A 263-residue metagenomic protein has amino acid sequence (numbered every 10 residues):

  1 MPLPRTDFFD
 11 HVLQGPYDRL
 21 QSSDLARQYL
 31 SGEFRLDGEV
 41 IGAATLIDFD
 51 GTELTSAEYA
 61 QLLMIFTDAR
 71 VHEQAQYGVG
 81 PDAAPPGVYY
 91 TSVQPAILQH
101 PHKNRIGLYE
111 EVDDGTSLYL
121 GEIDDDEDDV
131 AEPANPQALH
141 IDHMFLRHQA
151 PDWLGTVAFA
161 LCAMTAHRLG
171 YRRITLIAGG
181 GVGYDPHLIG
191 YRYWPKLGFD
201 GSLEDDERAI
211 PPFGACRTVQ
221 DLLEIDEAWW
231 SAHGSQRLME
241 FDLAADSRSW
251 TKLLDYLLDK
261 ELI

Functional and structural regions predicted by a protein language model:
P2-G87, V93, I97-N104, V112 (+1 more regions): Terminal substrate-recognition subdomain of acyl/acetyltransferases
G107, G121-I123, A131-A150, I177: Conserved acetyl-CoA binding element of GNAT-fold acetyltransferases
V112-G115, E132-A134: Short, solvent-exposed coil/turn segments at beta-strand boundaries
D114-E122: Long acidic/polar interaction regions in large eukaryotic complex-forming proteins
L146-L154, G179-P186: Conserved aromatic-histidine-acidic binding/catalytic patches
A150-H167: Conserved acetyl-CoA-binding loop-helix of GNAT-fold acetyltransferases
R172: Short acidic/polar active-site loop segments enriched in Thr and Asp
